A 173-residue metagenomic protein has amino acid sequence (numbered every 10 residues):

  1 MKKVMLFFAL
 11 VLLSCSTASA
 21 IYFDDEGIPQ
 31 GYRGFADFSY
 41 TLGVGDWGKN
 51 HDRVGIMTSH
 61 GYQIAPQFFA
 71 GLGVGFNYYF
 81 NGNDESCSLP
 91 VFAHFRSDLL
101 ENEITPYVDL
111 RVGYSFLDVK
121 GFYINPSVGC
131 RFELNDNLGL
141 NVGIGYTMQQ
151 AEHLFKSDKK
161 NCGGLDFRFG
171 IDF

Functional and structural regions predicted by a protein language model:
M1-P29: Cleavable N-terminal export/targeting peptides
V11, D25-G27, G61, L99-E101 (+1 more regions): Sterically constrained small-residue positions within well-ordered secondary structures of folded domains
V11-L12, G75, G145: Hydrophobic alpha-helical membrane-insertion segments
C15-S16, Y79, Q149: Residues in and immediately flanking transmembrane alpha helices
A20-R53, G145, A151, K156-D172: Outer-membrane pore/translocation modules
F35-V44, N50, V54-L140, G170-F173: Gram-negative (and chloroplast) outer-membrane scaffold detector with strong preference for beta-barrel transmembrane
